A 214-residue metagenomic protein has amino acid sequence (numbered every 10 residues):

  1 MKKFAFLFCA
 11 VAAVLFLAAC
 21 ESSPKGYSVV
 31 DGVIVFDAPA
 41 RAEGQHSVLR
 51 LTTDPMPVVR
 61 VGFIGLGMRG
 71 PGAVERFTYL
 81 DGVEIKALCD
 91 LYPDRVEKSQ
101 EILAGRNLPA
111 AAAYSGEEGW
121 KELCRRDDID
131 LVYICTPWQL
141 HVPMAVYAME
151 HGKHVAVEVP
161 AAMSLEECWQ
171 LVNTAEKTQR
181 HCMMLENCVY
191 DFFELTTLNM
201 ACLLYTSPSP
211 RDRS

Functional and structural regions predicted by a protein language model:
M1-F4: Positively charged n-region of N-terminal signal peptides that target proteins for export
F8-F16: Bacterial N-terminal signal peptides
E21-R106: N-terminal Rossmann-like dinucleotide-binding module
A111-I129: A structured beta-alpha segment of the ubiquitous adenosine-cofactor-binding alpha/beta core
Y133: N-terminal Rossmann-like NAD(P) cofactor-binding module of classical short-chain dehydrogenase/reductase
P137-W138, V142-Y190: Beta-strand-loop-alpha-helix segment that lines the small-molecule cofactor/substrate pocket of alpha/beta enzymes
T174-Q179, T196-L204: Basic phosphate/pyrophosphate-binding loop/patch that engages nucleotide-derived ligands
Y205-D212: Conserved small/polar residues in nucleotide/adenosyl-binding loops
